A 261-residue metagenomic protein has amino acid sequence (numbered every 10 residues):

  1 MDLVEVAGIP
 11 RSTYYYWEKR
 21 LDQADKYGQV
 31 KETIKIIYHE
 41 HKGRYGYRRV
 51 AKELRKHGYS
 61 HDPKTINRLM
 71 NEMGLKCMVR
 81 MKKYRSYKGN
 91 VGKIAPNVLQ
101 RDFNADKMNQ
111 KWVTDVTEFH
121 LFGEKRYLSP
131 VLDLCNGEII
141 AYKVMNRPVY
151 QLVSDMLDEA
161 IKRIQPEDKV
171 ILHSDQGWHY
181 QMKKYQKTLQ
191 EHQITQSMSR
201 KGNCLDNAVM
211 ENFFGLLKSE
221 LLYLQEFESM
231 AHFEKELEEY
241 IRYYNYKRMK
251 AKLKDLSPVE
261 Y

Functional and structural regions predicted by a protein language model:
M1-V6, V50: Short alpha-helical "recognition helix" segments of helix-turn-helix
R11-K107, N203, V259-Y261: Basic, flexible linker segments flanking DNA-binding modules in nucleic acid-interacting mobile-element proteins
H57, L69, R163, Y240-Y243 (+1 more regions): Short alpha-helical functional segments enriched in proximate histidine and acidic residues
Y59-P63, M73-V79, N90-L128, L134-E238: RNase H-like DDE/DDD metal-dependent nuclease/strand-transfer catalytic core used by mobile genetic elements
Y243-Y261: Charged, gly/pro-enriched flexible loop segments at helix/strand junctions
